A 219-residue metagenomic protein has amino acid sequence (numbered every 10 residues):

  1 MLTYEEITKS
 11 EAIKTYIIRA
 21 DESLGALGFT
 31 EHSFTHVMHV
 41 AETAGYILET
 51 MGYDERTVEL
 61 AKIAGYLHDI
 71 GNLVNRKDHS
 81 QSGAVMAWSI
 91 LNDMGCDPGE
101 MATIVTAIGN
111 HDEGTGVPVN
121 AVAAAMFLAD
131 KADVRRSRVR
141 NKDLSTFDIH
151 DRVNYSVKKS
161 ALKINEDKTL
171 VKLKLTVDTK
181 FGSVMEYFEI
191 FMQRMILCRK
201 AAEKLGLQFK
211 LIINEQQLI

Functional and structural regions predicted by a protein language model:
M1, L48-M51: Peri-catalytic and regulatory segments of divalent metal-dependent proteins
L2-A20: Conserved N-terminal diphosphate/IPP-binding helix and adjacent helical/loop segment of trans-prenyltransferase domains
T15-G45, Y66-L73: Active-site flanking loop/helix segments enriched in acidic
G25-A26, H36, T50-I164: Divalent metal-dependent catalytic cores for phosphoryl transfer on phosphate-bearing substrates
F29-H32, V117, I190: Non-transmembrane, amphipathic alpha-helical segments
A44, A125, C198: Aromatic/hydrophobic pocket-lining residues that form π-stacking "cages" and hydrophobic walls in ligand
D133-I219: Terminal helices and disordered tails flanking the catalytic cores of nucleotide-processing hydrolases
